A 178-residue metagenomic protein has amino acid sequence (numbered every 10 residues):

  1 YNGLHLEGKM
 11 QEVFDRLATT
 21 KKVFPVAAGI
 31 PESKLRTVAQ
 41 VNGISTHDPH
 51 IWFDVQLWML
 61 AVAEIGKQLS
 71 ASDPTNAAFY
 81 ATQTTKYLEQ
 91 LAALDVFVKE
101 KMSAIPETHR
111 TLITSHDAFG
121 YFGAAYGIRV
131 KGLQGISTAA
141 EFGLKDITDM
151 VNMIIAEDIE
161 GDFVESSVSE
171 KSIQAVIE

Functional and structural regions predicted by a protein language model:
Y1-E178: Extracytoplasmic metal-acquisition and chelation regions
